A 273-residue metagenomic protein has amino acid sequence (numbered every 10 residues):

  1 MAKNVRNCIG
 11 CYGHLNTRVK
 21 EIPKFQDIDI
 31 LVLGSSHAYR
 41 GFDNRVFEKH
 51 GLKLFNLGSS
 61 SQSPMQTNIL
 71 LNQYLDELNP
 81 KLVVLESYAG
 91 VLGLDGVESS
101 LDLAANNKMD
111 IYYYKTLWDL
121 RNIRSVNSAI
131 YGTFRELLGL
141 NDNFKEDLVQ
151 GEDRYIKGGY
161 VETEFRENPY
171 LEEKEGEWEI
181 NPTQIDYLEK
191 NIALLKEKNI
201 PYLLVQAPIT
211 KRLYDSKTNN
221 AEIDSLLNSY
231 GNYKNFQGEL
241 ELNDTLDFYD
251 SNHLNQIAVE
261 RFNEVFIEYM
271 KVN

Functional and structural regions predicted by a protein language model:
M1-I28: N-terminal secretory targeting modules
F25, D43-L52, L194, K198-I200: A short, Lys/Arg-enriched amphipathic alpha-helix followed by its capping loop at the start of a domain
D29-I30, L82, L203: Structural motif
L33, H37-D119: Membrane-embedded segments
G58, Q206, N235-Q237: Residue-level recognition of beta-strand->loop/alpha-helix junctions
S61-M65, N181-Q184, T210-K217: Acidic-and-aromatic substrate-binding clefts and catalytic sites of carbohydrate-active enzymes
S100-K198: Secreted/periplasmic serine-hydrolase-like ester/acetyl group-modifying domain
K217-N273: C-terminal regions of proteins
